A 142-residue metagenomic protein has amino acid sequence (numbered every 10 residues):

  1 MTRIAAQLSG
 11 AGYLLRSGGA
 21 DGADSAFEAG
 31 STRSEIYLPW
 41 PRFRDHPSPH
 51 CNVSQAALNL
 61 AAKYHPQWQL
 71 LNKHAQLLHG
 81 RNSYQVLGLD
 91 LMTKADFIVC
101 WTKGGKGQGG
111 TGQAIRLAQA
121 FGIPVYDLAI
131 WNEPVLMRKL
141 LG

Functional and structural regions predicted by a protein language model:
M1-V135: Acidic/glycine-enriched connector segments
V135-G142: Short amphipathic alpha-helix with an adjacent loop that forms part of the alpha/beta core around
